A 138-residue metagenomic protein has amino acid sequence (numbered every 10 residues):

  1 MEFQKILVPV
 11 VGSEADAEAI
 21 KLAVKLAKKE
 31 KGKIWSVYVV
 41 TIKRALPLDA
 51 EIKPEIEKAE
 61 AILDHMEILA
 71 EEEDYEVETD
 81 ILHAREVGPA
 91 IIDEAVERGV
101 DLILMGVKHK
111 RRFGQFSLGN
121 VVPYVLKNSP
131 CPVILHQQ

Functional and structural regions predicted by a protein language model:
M1, E71-I103: Structural beta-alpha unit
M1-A50, L69-E73, E78: Small/aliphatic-rich secondary-structure junction motif
V24, I92, P123: Active-site phosphate/pyrophosphate- and oxyanion-stabilizing loops and adjacent acidic/basic residues in soluble
Y38, G106-K108, Q137-Q138: Short secondary-structure boundary segments
E51-A61: A short acidic, glycine-rich active-site loop that binds or catalyzes chemistry on phosphate/adenosine moieties
M105-K127: Glycine-rich, Arg-bearing micro-motifs that act as flexible, cationic patches
Y124, N128-Q137: Short, acidic/small-residue loops that bind anionic groups at enzyme active sites
